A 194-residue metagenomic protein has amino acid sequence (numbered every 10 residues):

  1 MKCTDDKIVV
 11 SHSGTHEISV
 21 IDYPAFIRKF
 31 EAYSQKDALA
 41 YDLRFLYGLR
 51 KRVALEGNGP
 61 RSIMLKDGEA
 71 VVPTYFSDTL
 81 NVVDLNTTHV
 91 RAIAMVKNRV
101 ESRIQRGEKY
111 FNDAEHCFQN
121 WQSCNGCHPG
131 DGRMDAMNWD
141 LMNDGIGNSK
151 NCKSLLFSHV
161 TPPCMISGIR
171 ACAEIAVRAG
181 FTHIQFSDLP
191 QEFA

Functional and structural regions predicted by a protein language model:
K2-A194: Periplasmic c-type cytochrome electron-transfer domains
